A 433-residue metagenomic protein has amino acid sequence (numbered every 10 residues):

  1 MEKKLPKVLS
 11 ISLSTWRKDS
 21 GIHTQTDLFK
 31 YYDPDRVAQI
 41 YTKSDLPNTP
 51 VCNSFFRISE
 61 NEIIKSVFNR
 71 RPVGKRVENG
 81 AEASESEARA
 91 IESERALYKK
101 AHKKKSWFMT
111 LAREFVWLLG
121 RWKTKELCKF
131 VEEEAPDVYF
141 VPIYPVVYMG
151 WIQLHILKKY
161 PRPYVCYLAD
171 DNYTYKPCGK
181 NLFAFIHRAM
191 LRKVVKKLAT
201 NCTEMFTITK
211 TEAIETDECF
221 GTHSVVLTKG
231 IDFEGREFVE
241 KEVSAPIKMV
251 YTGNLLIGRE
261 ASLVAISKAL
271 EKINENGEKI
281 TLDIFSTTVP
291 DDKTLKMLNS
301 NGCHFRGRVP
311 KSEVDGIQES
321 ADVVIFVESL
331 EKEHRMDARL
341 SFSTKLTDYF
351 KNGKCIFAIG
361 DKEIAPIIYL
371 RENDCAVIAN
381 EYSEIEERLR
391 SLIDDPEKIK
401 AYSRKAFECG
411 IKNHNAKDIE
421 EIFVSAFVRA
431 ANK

Functional and structural regions predicted by a protein language model:
M1-S84, S224, D232, E271-N274: N-terminal subdomain of nucleotide-sugar transferases
L9, E242-L263, S267: Conserved donor-binding/catalytic core segment of Leloir-type glycosyltransferases
K43-S44, K197-S224, I367: A short, active-site helix/loop in glycosyltransferases that binds the activated sugar's phosphate group
W122-K129, W151, H155-K159, N172 (+1 more regions): Membrane-proximal helix-turn-helix segments that form the acceptor-binding/catalytic region of lipid-linked
T211, K229-G230: Carbohydrate-associated surface elements
G258-A261, V314, V324-T347, I356-I368: Nucleotide-sugar-dependent
N274-G277, D291-V323: Nucleotide-activated donor-binding/catalytic signature segment of Leloir-type glycosyltransferases, i.e., the conserved
N380-S383, P396-F427: A charged, aromatic-enriched C-terminal amphipathic alpha-helix characteristic of glycosyltransferases across folds
